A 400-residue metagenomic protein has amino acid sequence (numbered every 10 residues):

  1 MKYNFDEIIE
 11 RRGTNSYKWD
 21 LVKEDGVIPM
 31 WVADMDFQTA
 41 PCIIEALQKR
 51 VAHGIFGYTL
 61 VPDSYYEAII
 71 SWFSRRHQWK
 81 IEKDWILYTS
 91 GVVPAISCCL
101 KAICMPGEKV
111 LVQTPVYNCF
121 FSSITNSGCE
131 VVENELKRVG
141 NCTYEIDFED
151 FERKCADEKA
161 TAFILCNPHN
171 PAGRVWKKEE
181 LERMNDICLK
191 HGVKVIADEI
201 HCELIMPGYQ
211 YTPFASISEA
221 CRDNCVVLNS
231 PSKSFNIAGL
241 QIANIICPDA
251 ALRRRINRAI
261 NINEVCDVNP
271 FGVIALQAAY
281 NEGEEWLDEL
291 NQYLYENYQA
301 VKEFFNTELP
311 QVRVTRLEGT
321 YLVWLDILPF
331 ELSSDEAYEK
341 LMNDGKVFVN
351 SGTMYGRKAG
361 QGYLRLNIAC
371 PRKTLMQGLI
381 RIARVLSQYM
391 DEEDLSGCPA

Functional and structural regions predicted by a protein language model:
K2-G91, C98, A279-E282, Q388-Y389 (+1 more regions): N-terminal small-domain helix-loop-helix segment of the aminotransferase-like
E45, E219-Y295, E303, R384-L386 (+1 more regions): Conserved core segment of the aminotransferase class I/II
Q48, E152-C155, N185, L189 (+3 more regions): A structural alpha-helix within SAM-dependent methyltransferase catalytic domains
F56-D186, E203-L204, Y211-S216, A220 (+2 more regions): Conserved core of the PLP fold type I
V112, E133, A197, V349-S351: Hydrophobic residues in well-ordered beta-strands that form the structural core
V273, Q277, Y293-K302, V314-I327: Conserved glycine-rich beta-strand-loop-beta hairpin in the small C-terminal domain of fold type I
E331-S333, K340-F348, Y355-A400: PLP-dependent enzyme catalytic core of the Aspartate aminotransferase-like
